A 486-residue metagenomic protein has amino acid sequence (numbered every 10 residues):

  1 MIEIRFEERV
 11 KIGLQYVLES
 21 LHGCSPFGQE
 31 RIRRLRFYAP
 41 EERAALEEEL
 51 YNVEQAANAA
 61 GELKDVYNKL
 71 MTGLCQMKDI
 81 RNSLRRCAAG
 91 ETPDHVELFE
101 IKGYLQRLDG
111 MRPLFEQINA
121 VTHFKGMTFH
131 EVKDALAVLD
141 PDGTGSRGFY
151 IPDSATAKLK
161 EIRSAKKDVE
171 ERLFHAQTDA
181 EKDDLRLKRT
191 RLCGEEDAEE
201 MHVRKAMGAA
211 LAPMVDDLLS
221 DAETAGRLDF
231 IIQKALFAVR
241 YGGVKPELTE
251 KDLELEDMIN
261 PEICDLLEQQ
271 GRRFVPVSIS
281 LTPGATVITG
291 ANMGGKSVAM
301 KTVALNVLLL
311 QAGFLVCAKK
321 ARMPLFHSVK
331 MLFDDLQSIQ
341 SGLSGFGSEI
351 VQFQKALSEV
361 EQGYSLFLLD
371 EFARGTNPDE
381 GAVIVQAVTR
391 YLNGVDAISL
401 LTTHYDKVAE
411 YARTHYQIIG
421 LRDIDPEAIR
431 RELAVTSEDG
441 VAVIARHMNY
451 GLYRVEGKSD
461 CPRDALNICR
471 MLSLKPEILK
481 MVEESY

Functional and structural regions predicted by a protein language model:
M1-P152, I162: Conserved amphipathic alpha-helical "coupling/scaffold" segments that transmit conformational changes between domains
E62-L63, M207-A212, T286-G290: Glycine- and acidic
D79, S83, A206-M207, E371 (+1 more regions): A general alpha-helix detector
A88, Q233-G243, A312-K319: Active-site phosphate-binding and catalytic loops of NTP-dependent enzymes
P152-E171: Charged, surface-exposed alpha-helical interface/stalk elements
A165-A209: Extended, charged coiled-coil "arm/hinge" scaffolds of SMC/Rad50-like chromosome-maintenance ATPases and other large
E196-L248: Charged, surface-exposed helical/loop "interaction arms" that form contiguous linear patches used for dimerization
T249, E254-Y486: ATPase nucleotide-binding head domains, primarily ABC-like/P-loop NTPase cores
